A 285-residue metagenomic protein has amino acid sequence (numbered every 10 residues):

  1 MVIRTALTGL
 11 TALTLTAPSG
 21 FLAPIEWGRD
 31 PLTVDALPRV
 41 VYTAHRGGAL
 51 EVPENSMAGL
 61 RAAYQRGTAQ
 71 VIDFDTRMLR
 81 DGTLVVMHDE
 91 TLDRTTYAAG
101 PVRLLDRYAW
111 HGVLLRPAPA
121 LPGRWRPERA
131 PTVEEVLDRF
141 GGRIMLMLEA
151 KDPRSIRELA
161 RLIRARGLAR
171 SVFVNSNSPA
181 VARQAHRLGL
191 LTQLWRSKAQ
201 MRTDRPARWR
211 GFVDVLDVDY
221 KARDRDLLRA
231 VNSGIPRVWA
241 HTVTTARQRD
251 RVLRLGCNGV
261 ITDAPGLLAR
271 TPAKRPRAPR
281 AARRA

Functional and structural regions predicted by a protein language model:
V2-A285: Phosphate-group recognition and catalysis centered on beta-loop-alpha active-site segments
